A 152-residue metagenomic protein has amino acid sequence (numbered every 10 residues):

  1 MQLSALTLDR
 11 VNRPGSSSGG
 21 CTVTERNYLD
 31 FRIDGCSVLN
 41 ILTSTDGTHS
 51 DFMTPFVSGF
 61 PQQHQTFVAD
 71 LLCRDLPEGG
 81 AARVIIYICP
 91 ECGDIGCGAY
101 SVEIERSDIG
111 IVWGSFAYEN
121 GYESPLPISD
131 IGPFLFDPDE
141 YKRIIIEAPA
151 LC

Functional and structural regions predicted by a protein language model:
M1-C152: Intrinsically disordered, low-complexity acidic regions enriched in Pro/Ser/Thr
